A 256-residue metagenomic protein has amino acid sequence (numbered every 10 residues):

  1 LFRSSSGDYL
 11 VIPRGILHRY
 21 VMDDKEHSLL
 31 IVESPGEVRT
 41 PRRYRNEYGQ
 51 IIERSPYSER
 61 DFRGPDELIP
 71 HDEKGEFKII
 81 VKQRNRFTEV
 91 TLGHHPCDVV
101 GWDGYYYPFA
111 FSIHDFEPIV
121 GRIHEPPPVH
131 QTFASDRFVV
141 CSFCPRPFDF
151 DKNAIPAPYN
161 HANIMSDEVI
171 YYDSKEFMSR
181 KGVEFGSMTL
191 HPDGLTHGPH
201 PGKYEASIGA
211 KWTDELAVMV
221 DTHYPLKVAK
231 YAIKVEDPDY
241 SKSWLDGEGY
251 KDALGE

Functional and structural regions predicted by a protein language model:
L1-E256: Jelly-roll (double-stranded beta-helix
